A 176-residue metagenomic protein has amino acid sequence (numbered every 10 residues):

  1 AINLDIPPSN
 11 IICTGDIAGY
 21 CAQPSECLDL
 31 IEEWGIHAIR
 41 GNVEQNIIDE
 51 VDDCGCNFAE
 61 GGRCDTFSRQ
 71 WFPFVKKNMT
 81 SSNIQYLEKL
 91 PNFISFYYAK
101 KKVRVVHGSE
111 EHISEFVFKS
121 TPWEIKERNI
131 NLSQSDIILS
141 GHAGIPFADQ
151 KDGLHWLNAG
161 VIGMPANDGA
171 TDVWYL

Functional and structural regions predicted by a protein language model:
A1-N78: Core catalytic region of metal-dependent phosphoesterases/phosphodiesterases, especially metallo-beta-lactamase-like
N10-D16, H37-N42, V106, I137-G144 (+1 more regions): Active-site neighborhood of phospho(di)ester-bond hydrolases with catalytic His/Asp-centered motifs
S25-I31, I84, E124-I130: Short amphipathic alpha-helical segments and helix-helix/interface helices
F58-G62, T66, A99-S133: Active-site-proximal segments of metal-dependent phosphoesterases and phosphodiesterases across multiple
V75-E88, F93: Ligand-binding beta-strand-loop-alpha-helix segment within the catalytic cores of soluble metabolic enzymes
S95-R104, K151-H155: Beta-strand-turn-beta hairpins that frame and shape the catalytic cleft of phosphate-ester-processing enzymes
S120-L176: Conserved beta-sheet core of the metallophosphoesterase superfamily
